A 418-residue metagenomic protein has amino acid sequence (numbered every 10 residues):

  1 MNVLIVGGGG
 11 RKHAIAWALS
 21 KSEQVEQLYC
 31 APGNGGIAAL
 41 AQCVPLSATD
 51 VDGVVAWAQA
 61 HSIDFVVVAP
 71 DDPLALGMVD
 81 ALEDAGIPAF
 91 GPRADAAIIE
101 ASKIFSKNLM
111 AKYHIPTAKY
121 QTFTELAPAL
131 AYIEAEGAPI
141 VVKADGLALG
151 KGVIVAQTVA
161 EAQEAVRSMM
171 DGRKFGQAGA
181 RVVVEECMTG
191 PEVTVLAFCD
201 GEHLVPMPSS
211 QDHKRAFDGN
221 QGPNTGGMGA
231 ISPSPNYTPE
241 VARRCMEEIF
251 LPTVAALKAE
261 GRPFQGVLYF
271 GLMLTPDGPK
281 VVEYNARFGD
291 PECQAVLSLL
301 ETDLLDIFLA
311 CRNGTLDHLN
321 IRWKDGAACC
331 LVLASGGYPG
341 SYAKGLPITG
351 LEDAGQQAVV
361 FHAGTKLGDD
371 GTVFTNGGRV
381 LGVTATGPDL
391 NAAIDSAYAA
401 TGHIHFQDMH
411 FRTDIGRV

Functional and structural regions predicted by a protein language model:
M1-D95: ATP-binding N-terminal substructure of ATP-dependent carboxylate-amine bond-forming enzymes
S20-K21, G36-A38, A60, F90 (+13 more regions): Solvent-exposed alpha-helices and their adjacent loops that cap or buttress functional pockets in soluble metabolic
C43-T49, Q121-E125, A156: Short acidic-hydrophobic, aromatic-tinged amphipathic segments that line or gate anion-handling sites
D50, T365-D370, F374-V418: Generic C-terminus detector
F90-G152: A conserved helix-loop-beta module that forms one wall/lid of the active-site cleft in ATP-utilizing catalytic domains
G152-C293: Internal nucleotide-binding/catalytic subdomain
M246-L268, N285-Q357, G368: Active-site "cap" helix and flanking loop/linker of ATP-utilizing ligase/carboxylase catalytic domains
